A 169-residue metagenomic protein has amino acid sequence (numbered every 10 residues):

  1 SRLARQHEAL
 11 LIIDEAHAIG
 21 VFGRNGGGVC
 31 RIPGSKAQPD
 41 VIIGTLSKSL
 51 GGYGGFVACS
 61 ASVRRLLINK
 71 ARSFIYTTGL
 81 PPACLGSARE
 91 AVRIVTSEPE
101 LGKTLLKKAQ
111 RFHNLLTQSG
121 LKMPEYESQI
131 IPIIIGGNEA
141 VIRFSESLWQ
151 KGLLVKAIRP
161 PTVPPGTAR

Functional and structural regions predicted by a protein language model:
S1-L10, H17-V41: Active-site pre-lysine segment of PLP-dependent enzymes
D14, G55, A88, L105 (+1 more regions): Residue-level signature of catalytic and energy-coupling elements of molecular machines, predominantly ATP/GTP-dependent
A16-A18, A61, P81, P160-V163: Short, ordered loop/turn segments at secondary-structure junctions
R31-L66: Active-site PLP attachment segment
G54, A71-L80, V95: A short glycine-threonine-serine/GTX helix/turn-capping micro-motif
I75, S119-K122, L154-P160: A short linear hydrophobic-aromatic micro-motif
G79-E98, T104, K108, T117: Structural motif of enzymes handling amino- and sulfur-group chemistry
K103-F112, T117-G152, P165-A168: Conserved PLP-binding catalytic core of the aspartate aminotransferase-like
